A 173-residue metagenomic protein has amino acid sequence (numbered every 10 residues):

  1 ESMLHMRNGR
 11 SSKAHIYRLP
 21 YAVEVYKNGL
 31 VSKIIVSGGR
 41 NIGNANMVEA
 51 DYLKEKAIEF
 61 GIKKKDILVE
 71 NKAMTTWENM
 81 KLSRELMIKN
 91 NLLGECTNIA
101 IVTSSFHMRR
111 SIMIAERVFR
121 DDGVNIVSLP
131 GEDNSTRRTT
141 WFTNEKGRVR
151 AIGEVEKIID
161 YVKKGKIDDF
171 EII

Functional and structural regions predicted by a protein language model:
E1-A151: A structural signal for short, hydrophobic/glycine-enriched beta-strand patches
S135-I173: C-terminal capping/extension of enzyme domains
